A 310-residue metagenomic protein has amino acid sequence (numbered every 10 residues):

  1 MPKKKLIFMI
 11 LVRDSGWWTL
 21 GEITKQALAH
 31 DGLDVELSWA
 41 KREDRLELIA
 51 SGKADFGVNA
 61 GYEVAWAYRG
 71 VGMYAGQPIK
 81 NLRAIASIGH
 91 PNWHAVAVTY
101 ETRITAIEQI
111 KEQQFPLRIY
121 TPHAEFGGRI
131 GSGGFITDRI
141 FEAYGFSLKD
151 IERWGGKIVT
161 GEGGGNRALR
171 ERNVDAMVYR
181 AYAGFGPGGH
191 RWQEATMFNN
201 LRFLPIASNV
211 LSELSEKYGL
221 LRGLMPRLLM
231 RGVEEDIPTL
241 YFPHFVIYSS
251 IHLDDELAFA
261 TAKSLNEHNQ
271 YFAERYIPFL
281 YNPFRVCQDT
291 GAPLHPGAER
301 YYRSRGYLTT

Functional and structural regions predicted by a protein language model:
K3, G32, S51, K80 (+4 more regions): Extracytoplasmic
K3-D31, V35-A40, N92-E171, F284-G297 (+1 more regions): Bilobed "Venus flytrap"/periplasmic-binding protein-like clamshell domains and structurally analogous long
K3-L6, G163, E171, A176 (+3 more regions): An extracytoplasmic/periplasmic, membrane-proximal ligand-sensing/linker region
D14-S15, E63-A65, N92, T102-R103 (+4 more regions): Solvent-exposed loop/turn segments at secondary-structure junctions within structured extracellular/periplasmic domains
A40-S51: Acidic helix-start/capping segments at beta-turn-to-alpha-helix junctions
G61-E63, V71-G72, V98, T102 (+1 more regions): Pocket-lining segment of extracytoplasmic ligand-binding domains
G76-H94, L229-P238: A structural signal for short loop-to-beta-strand junctions that line the ligand-binding cleft of periplasmic/secreted
I110-Q114, Y218-A273: Bilobed periplasmic-binding protein/Venus flytrap-like ligand-binding cleft at the lobe interface of extracytoplasmic
